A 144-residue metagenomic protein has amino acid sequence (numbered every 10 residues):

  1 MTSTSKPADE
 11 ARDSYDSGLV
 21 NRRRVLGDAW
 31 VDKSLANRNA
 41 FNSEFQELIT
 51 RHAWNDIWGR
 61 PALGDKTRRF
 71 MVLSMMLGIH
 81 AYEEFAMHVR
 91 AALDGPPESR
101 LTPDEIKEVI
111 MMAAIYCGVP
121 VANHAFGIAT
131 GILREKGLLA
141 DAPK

Functional and structural regions predicted by a protein language model:
T2-K66, V89-D94, H124-K144: Acidic, glycine/proline-rich low-complexity segments that act as flexible tails and inter-domain linkers
T50, T67-R68, F85, I106: N-terminal alpha-helical segment
A53, M75-A81, C117-G118: Short alpha-helix boundary/capping elements
L63, T67-F70, I79-Y82: Helical "substrate-binding/catalytic lid" subdomain of Rossmann-like NAD(P)-dependent dehydrogenases/reductases
R68-M76, V109-A113: Short, structured motif recognition centered on aromatic/hydrophobic residues
L77-K107: Mid-chain, well-packed structural core segment of small domains
V119, N123: Substrate/cofactor-recognition hotspot
